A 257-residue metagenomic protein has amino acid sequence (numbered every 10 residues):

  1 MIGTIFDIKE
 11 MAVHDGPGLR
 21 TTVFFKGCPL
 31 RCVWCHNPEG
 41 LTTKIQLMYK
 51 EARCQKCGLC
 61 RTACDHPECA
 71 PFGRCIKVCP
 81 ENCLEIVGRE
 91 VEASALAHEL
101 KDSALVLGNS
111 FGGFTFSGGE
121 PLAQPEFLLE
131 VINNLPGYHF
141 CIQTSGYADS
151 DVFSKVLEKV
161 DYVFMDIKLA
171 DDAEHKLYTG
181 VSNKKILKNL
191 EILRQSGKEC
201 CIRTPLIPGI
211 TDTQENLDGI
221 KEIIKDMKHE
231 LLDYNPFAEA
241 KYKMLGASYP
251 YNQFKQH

Functional and structural regions predicted by a protein language model:
M1-L19: Short, Lys/Arg-rich amphipathic segments at extreme N-termini
G16-G18, V33-H36, K241: Short, glycine/acidic-enriched capping/hinge loops at junctions between secondary-structure elements
T22-C35, M48-C83, E120: Cysteine-centered iron-sulfur cluster-binding motifs in ferredoxin-type domains/subunits of redox enzymes
N37-L47, E85-G88: Iron-sulfur (Fe-S) cluster-binding segments and ferredoxin-like electron-carrier domains, especially [2Fe-2S]
P71-C75, L84-A95, E99-V106: Fe-S ferredoxin-like electron-transfer domains and their immediately adjacent linker/connector regions across
S94-M244: Conserved AdoMet/S-adenosylmethionine-binding subsite of the radical SAM
K228, K243-H257: A structural motif corresponding to the C-terminal lobe/cap of the Radical SAM core domain
